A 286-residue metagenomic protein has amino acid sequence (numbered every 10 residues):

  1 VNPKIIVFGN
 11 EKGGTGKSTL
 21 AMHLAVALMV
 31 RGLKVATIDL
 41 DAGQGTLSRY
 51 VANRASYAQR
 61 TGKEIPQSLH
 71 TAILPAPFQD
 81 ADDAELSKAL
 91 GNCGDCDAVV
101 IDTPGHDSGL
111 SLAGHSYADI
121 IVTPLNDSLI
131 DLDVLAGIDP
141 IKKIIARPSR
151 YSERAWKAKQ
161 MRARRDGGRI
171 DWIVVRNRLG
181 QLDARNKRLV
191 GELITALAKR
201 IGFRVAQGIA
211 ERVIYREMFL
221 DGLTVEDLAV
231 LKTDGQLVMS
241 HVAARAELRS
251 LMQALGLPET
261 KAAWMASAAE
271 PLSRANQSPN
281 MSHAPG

Functional and structural regions predicted by a protein language model:
N2, R164-G286: C-terminal lobe/tail of nucleotide-utilizing enzymes
I5, G9-K12, V26-V100, G105 (+2 more regions): P-loop/Walker-type NTP enzyme "switch/lid" segment
G13, T46-L47, D119, I209: Generic structural signal for small/hydrophobic residues in well-ordered secondary structure, especially within
K17: Conserved lysine of the Walker
L20: Hydrophobic positions on the alpha1 helix immediately C-terminal to the Walker A/P-loop
L24, H70-A72, D171-N177: Extended hydrophobic secondary-structure segments that form protein cores and membrane-embedded regions
R31, A36, G105-Q207: Conserved catalytic-core segment of NTP-binding enzymes
N53-Y57, P140-K142, T224-E226: Short, hinge-like loop/turn segments at secondary-structure boundaries
